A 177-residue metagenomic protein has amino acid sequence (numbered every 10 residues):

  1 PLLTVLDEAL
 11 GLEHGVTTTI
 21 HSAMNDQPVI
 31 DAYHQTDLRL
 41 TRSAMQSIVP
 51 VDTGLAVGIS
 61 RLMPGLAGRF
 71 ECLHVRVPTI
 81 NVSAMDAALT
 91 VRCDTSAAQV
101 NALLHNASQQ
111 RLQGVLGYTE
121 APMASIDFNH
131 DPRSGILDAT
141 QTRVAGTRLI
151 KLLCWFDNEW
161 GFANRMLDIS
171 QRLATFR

Functional and structural regions predicted by a protein language model:
P1, T95, G161: Residues that form or flank phosphate/diphosphate-binding pockets in enzymes that use nucleotide phosphates
P1-L10: Alpha-helical support elements that line or immediately flank enzyme active sites and cofactor-binding pockets
E13-H14, T19-I150: C-terminal substrate-binding/catalytic lobe of Rossmann-fold NAD(P)-dependent oxidoreductases
N129-R177: NAD(P)-dependent Rossmann-like dehydrogenase/reductase catalytic/cofactor-binding core
